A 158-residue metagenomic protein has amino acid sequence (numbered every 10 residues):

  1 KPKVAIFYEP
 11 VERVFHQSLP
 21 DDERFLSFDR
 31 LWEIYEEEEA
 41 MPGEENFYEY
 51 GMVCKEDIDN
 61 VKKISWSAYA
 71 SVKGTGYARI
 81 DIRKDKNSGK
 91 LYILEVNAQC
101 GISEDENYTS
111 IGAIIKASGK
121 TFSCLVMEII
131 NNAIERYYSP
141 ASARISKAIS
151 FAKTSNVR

Functional and structural regions predicted by a protein language model:
K1-R30, I80, L91-N97: Beta-strand scaffold of nucleotide-dependent catalytic cores
P2-K3, S18-D22, Y35-M41, K73 (+2 more regions): Short, charged helix-to-loop "capping" segments that act as catalytic/coupling loops
I6, R24, V61, N107 (+1 more regions): Alpha-helical structural motif
P10, V14-S18, F28-Y35, E56 (+2 more regions): Surface-exposed loop/turn and secondary-structure junction residues enriched for glycine/proline
H16-Q17, V72, F122, P140: Hydrophobic alpha-helical elements and their junctions with loops/disorder across both membrane and soluble proteins
D22-M41, T121-N132: Short secondary-structure transition/capping segments
D29-K86, Y138-A141: A long amphipathic alpha-helix within ATP-dependent nucleotide-binding catalytic cores
M52-E56, K86-R158: C-terminal active-site "lid" helix and adjoining low-complexity regulatory extension at the edge of ATP-using catalytic
